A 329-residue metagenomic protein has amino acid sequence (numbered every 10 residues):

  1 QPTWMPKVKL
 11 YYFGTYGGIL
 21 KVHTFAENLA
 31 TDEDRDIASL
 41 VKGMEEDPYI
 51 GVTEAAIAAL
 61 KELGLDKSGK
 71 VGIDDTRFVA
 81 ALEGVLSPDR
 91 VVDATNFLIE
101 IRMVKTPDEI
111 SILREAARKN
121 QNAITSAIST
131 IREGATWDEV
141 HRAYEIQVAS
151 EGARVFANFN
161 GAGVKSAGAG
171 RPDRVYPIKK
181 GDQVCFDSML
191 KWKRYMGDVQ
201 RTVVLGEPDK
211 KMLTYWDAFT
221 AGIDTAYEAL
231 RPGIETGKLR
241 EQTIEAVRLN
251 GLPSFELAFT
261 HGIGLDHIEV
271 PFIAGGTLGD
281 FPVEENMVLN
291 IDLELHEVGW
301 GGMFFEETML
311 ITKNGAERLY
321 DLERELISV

Functional and structural regions predicted by a protein language model:
Q1-V329: Active-site neighborhoods and metal-handling regions in enzymes and metal-associated proteins
